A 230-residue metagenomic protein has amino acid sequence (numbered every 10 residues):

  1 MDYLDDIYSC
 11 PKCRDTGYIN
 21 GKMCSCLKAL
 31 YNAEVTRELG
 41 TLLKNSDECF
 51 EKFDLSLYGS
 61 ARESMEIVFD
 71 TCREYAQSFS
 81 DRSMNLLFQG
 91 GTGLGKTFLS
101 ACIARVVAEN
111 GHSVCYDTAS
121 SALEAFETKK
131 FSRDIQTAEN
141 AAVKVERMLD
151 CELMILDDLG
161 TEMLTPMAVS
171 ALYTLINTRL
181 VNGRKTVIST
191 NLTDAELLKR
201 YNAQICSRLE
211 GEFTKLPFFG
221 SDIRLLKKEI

Functional and structural regions predicted by a protein language model:
D2-K44: Interdomain "pre-motor" coupling segment immediately N-terminal to P-loop NTPase/helicase cores
C13, L43-K44, F50-L86: Pre-Walker A (pre-P-loop) alpha-helix and adjacent loop at the N terminus of AAA/AAA+ ATPase modules, a conserved
G59-F69, A108-D150, P166: Short glycine-rich substrate-engagement loop in P-loop NTPases that contacts/grips substrate
R82-L99: Walker A/P-loop nucleotide-binding motif
M84, H112-S113, D150-L153, N182-I188: Loop/turn-to-beta-strand initiation segments
F98-H112: P-loop NTPase Walker A phosphate-binding motif
A104, A122-F131, E139, L159-I230: Replace "adjacent to P-loop NTPase cores in ATP/GTP-dependent enzymes" with "adjacent to NTP-binding cores
